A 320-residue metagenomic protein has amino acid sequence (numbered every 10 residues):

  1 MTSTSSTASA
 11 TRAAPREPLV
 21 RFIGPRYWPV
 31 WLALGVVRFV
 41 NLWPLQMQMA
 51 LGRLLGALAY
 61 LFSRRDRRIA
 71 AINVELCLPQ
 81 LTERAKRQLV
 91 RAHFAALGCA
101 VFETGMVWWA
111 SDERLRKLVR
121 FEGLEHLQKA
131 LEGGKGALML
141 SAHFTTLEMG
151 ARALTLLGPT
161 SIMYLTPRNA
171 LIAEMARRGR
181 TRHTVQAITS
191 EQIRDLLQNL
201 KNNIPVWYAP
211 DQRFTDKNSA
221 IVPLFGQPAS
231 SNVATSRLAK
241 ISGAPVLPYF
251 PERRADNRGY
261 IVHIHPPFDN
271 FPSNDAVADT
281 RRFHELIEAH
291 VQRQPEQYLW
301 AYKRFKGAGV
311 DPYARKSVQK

Functional and structural regions predicted by a protein language model:
T2-G24, F62, R87-F94, L131-E132 (+2 more regions): Non-catalytic C-terminal accessory region of glycerolipid acyltransferases and related lyso-lipid remodeling enzymes
T2-S141, A173-R178, T184: Membrane-anchoring hydrophobic helices of lipid-metabolizing enzymes
G35, I69, E125, M149 (+4 more regions): Short Gly/charged-rich anion-binding patches and loops
T82, C99, E132-E191, D216-A220 (+3 more regions): Catalytic core of membrane glycerolipid acyltransferases/transacylases, capturing the structured, soluble-facing
K117-F121, N169, T189-S190, P228-A229 (+1 more regions): A conditional alpha-helix N-cap/helix-loop micro-motif detector
